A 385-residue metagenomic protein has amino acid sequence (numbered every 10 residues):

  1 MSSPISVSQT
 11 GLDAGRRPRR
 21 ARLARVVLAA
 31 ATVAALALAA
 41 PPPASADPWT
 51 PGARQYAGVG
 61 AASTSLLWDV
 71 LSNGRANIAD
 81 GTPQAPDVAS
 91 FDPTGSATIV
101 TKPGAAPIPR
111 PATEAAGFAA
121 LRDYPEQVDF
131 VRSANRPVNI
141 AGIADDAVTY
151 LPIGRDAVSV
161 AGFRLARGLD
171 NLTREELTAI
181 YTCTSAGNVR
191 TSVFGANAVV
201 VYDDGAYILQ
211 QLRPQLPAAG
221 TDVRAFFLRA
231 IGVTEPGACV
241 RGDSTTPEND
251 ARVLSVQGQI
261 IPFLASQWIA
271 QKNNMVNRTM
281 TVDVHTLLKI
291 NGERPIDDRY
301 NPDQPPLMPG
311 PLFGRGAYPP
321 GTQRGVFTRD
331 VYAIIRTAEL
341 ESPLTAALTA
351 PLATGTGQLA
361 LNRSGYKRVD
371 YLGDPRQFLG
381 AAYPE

Functional and structural regions predicted by a protein language model:
M1-A46: Secretory targeting and sorting signals
S45-E385: Flexible loop/hinge segments at secondary-structure junctions
